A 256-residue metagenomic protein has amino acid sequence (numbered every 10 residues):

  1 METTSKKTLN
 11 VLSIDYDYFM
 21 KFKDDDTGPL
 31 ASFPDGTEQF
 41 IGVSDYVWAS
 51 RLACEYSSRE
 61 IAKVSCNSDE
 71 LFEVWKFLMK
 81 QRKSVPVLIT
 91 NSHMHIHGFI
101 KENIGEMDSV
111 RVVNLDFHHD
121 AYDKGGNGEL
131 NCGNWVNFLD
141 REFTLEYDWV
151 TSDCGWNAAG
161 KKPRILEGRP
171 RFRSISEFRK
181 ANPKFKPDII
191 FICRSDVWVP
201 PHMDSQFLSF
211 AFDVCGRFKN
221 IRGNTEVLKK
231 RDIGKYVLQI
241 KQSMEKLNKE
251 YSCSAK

Functional and structural regions predicted by a protein language model:
E2-K256: Conserved alpha-helical scaffold segments that buttress catalytic/binding sites
